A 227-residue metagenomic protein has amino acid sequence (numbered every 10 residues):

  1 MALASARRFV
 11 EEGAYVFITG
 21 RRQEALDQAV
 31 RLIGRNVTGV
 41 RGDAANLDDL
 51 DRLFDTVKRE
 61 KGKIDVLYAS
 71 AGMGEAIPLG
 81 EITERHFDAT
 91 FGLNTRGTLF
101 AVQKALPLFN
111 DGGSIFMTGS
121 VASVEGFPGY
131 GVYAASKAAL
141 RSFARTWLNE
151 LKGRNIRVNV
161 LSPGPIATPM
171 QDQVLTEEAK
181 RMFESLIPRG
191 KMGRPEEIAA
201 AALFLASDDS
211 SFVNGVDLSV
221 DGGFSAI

Functional and structural regions predicted by a protein language model:
M1-F17: Canonical Rossmann dinucleotide-binding motif of NAD(H)/NADP(H)-dependent dehydrogenases/reductases, specifically
Y68, K152, R157, V213-G215: Short, small/polar-rich loop/turn modules that mediate ligand/substrate recognition or access, typified
P78-L79, T83-D88, F183: Substrate-binding pocket helix/loop in short-chain dehydrogenase/reductase
V102, S136, A144: Active-site helix of classical SDR
P107, L148-G153, S211: Alpha-helical segment proximal to the catalytic Tyr-Lys
L108, M192-V220, S225-A226: C-terminal substrate-recognition "lid" of short-chain dehydrogenase/reductases
S120: Residue(s) in the substrate-gating loop at a strand-loop-helix junction that position the organic substrate next
